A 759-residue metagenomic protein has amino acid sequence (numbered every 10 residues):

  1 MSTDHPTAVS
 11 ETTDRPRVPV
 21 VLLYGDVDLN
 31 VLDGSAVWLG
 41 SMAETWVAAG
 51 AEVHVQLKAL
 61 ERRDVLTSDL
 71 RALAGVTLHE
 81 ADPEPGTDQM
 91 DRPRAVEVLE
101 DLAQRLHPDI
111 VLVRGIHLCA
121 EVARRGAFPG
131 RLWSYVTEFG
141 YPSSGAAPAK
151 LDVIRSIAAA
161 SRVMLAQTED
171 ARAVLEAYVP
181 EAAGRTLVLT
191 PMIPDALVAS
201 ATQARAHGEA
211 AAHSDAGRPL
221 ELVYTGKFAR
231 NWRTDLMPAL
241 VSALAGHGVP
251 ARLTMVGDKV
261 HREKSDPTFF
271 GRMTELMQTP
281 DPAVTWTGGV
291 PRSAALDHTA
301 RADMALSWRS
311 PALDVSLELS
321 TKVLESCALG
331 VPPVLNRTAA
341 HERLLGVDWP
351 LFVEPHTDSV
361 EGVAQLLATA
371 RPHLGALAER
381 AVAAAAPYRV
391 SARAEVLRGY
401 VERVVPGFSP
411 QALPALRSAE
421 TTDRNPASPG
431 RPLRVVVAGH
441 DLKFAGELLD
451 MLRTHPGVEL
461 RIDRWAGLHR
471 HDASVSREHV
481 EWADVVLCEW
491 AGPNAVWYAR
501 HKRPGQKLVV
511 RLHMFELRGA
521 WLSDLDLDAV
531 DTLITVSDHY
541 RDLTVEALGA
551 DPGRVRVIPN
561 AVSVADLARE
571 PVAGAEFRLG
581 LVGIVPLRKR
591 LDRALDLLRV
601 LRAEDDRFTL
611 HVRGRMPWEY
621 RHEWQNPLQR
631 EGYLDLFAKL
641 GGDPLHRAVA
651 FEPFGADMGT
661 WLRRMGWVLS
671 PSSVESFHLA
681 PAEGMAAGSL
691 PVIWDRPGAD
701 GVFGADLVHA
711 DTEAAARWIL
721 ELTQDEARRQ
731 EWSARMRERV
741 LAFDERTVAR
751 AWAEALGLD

Functional and structural regions predicted by a protein language model:
V21-Y24, L165, A210-W232, P238-V241 (+4 more regions): Conserved donor-binding/catalytic core segment of Leloir-type glycosyltransferases
D26-N30, T45-M90, A171, H261 (+2 more regions): N-terminal strand-loop element at the rim of the active site of nucleotide-sugar-dependent glycosyltransferases
L112-L118, C488-N494, L512-F515: Short His-centered aromatic/hydrophobic patch
E121-V122, A159-T186, I193-V198, R343-L344 (+3 more regions): A short, active-site helix/loop in glycosyltransferases that binds the activated sugar's phosphate group
P267-D297, W624-P653: Nucleotide-activated donor-binding/catalytic signature segment of Leloir-type glycosyltransferases, i.e., the conserved
M304-S307, E325-L335, L690-I693: Short hydrophobic beta-strand element within catalytic cores of glycosyltransferases and related nucleotide-activated
S310-P311, V315, S673: Aromatic "clamp/platform" in nucleotide-sugar-dependent glycosyltransferases that forms part of the donor/acceptor
E342-L366, W694, D700-E721: Change "using UDP/GDP/dTDP sugars" to "using nucleotide sugars
